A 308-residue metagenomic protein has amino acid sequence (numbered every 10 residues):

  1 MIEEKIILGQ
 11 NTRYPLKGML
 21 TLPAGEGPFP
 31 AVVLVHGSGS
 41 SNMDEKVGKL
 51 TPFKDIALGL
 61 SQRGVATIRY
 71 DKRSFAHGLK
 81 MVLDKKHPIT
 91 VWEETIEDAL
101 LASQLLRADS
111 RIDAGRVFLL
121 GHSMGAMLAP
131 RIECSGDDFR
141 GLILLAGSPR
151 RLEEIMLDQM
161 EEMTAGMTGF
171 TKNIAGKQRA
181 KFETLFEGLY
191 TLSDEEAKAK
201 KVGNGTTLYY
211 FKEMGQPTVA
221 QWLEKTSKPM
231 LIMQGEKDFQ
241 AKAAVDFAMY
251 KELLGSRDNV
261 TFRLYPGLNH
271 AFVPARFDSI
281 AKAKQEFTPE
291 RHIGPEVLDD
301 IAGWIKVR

Functional and structural regions predicted by a protein language model:
M1-E26: N-terminal cap/lid segment of alpha/beta-hydrolase-fold proteins
E26-P28, V32-G59: Short, surface-exposed "cap/lid" segments of acyl-processing enzymes
P88-D109: Alpha/beta-hydrolase active-site loop
L105-M163: Primarily recognizes the serine-hydrolase "nucleophile elbow" in alpha/beta-hydrolase and SGNH/GDSL folds
I143-K225: Accessory cap/linker subdomain of secreted extracellular hydrolases
T226, I232-Q234: Short beta-strand/loop motif that positions the catalytic acidic residue of the alpha/beta-hydrolase fold
K228, K242-L253: Short alpha-helix in the alpha/beta-hydrolase fold that links the catalytic acid
A271-F272, F277-R308: Catalytic active-site module of serine/aspartate enzymes centered on a nucleophile-bearing elbow/loop
